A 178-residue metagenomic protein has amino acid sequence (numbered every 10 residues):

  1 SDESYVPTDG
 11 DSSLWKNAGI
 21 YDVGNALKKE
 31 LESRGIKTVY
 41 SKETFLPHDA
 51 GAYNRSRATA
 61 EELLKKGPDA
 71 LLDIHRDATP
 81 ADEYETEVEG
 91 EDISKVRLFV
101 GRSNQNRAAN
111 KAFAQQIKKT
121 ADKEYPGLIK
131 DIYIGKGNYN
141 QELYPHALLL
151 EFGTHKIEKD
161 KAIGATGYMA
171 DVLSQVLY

Functional and structural regions predicted by a protein language model:
S1-S4: Non-catalytic propeptide/linker segments at domain boundaries
G10, L14-E85: Catalytic-core regions of hydrolytic enzymes
G10, P80-N106, A114: A short, glycine/acidic-enriched catalytic loop
L14-D22, A50-N54, N104-A112, K156-G164: Soluble non-cytosolic domains of exported or imported proteins
V23, L27, S56-A60, N110-F113 (+3 more regions): Stable alpha-helical elements in mature extracytoplasmic
S41-T44, I74-D77, V100-S103, Y133-K136 (+1 more regions): Active-site-proximal beta-strand/loop segments in catalytic clefts of secreted hydrolases
N106-Y133: Active-site-adjacent substrate-binding region of metalloamidase/peptidase-like peptide-processing proteins
D131-Y178: Active-site-adjacent mobile loop/cap segments within catalytic or ligand-binding domains
